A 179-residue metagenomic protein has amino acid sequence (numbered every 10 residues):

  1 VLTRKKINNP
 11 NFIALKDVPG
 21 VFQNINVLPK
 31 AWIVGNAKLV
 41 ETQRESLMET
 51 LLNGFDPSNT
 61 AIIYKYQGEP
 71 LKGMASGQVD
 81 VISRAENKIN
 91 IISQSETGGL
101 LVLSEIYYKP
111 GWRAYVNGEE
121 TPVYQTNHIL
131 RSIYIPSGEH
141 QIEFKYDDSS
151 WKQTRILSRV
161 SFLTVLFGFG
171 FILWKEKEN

Functional and structural regions predicted by a protein language model:
V1-A75, E96: Extracytoplasmic
F55-N179: Active-site-proximal, structured, solvent-exposed surfaces of multi-pass membrane proteins that position macromolecular
